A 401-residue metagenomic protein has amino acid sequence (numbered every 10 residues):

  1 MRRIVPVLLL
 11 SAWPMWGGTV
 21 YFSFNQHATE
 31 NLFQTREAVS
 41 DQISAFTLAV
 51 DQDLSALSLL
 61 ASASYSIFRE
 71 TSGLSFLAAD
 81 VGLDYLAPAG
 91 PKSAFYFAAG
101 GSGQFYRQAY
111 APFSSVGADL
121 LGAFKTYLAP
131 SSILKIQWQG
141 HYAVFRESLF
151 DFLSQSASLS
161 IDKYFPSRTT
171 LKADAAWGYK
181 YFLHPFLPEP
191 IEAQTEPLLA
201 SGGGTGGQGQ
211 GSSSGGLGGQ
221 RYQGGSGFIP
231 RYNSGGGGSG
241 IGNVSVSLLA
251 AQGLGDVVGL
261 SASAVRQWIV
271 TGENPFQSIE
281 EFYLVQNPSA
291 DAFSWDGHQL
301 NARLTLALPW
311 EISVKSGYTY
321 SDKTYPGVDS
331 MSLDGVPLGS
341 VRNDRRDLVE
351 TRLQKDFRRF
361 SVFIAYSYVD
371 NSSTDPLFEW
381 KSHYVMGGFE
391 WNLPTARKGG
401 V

Functional and structural regions predicted by a protein language model:
M1-I4: Positively charged n-region of N-terminal signal peptides that target proteins for export
P6-L8, V258: N-terminal non-cleavable signal-anchor helices
L8-G17: Hydrophobic h-region of N-terminal signal peptides that target proteins for export in Gram-negative bacteria
W16-V401: Gram-negative and organellar
